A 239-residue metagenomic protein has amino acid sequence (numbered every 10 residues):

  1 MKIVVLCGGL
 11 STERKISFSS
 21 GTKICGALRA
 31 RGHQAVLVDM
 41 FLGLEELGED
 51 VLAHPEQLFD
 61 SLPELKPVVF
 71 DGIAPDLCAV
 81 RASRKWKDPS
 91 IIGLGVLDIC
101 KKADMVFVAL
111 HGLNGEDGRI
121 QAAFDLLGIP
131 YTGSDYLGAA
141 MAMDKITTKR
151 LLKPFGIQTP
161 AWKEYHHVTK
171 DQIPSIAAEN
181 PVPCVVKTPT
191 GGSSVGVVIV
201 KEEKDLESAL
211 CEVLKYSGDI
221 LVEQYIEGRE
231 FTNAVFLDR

Functional and structural regions predicted by a protein language model:
M1, P160, R229-F231: Change "...and in nucleic-acid phosphodiester-cleaving endonucleases..." to "...and in nucleic-acid processing enzymes
M1-L137, M141-M143, T147, L151-P154 (+1 more regions): ATP-binding N-terminal substructure of ATP-dependent carboxylate-amine bond-forming enzymes
L42-L44, T169, T190-G192, I226-R229 (+1 more regions): Glycine-rich beta-alpha junction loops
L151-Q158, E212: Basic phosphate/pyrophosphate-binding loop/patch that engages nucleotide-derived ligands
L152-K153, A177-V197, G218-G228: ATP-grasp fold ATP-binding core
Q158-Y165, K187: Phosphate/pyrophosphate-binding betaalpha-module
P174, G196-K204: Extracellular/periplasmic Venus flytrap/periplasmic-binding protein
K201-R239: Phosphate-binding site of ATP-dependent enzymes
